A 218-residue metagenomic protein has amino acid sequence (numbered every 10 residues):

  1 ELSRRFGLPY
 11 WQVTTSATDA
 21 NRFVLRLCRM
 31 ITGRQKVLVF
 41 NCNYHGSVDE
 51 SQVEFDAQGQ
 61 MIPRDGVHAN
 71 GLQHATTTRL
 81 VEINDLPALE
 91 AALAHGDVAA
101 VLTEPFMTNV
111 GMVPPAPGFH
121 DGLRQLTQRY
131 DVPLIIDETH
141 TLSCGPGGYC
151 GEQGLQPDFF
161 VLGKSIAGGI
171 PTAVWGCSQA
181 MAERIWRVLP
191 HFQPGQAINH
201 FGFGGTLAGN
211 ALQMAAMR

Functional and structural regions predicted by a protein language model:
E1-R218: Conserved N-terminal phosphate-binding loop of PLP-dependent enzymes in the Aspartate aminotransferase
